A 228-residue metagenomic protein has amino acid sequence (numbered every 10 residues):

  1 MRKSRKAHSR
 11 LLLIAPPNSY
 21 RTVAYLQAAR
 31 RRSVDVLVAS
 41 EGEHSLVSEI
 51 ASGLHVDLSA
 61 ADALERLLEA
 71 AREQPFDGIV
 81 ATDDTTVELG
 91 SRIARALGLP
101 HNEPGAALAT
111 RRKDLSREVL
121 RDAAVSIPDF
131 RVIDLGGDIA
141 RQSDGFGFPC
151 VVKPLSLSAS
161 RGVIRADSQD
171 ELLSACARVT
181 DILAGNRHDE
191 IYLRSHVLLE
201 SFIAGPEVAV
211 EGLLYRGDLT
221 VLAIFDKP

Functional and structural regions predicted by a protein language model:
M1-A106, T110, G137: ATP-binding N-terminal substructure of ATP-dependent carboxylate-amine bond-forming enzymes
K3-K6, S143-D144, L155-S158, D189-R194 (+2 more regions): Solvent-exposed alpha-helices and their adjacent loops that cap or buttress functional pockets in soluble metabolic
L12-L13, G78-A81, P128-F130, R165 (+1 more regions): Short catalytic-loop micro-motif centered on adjacent basic/acidic residues
L99-G162, G185-R187: A conserved helix-loop-beta module that forms one wall/lid of the active-site cleft in ATP-utilizing catalytic domains
S126-P128, P149-V152, D167-A204: Conserved ATP-binding module of the ATP-grasp superfamily
I133, V163-S168, L213-Y215: Short beta-strand-to-turn element immediately C-terminal to the catalytic PLP-Schiff-base lysine in fold type I
V179-I182, S201-P228: Phosphate-binding core of ATP-grasp and ATP-grasp-like enzymes
